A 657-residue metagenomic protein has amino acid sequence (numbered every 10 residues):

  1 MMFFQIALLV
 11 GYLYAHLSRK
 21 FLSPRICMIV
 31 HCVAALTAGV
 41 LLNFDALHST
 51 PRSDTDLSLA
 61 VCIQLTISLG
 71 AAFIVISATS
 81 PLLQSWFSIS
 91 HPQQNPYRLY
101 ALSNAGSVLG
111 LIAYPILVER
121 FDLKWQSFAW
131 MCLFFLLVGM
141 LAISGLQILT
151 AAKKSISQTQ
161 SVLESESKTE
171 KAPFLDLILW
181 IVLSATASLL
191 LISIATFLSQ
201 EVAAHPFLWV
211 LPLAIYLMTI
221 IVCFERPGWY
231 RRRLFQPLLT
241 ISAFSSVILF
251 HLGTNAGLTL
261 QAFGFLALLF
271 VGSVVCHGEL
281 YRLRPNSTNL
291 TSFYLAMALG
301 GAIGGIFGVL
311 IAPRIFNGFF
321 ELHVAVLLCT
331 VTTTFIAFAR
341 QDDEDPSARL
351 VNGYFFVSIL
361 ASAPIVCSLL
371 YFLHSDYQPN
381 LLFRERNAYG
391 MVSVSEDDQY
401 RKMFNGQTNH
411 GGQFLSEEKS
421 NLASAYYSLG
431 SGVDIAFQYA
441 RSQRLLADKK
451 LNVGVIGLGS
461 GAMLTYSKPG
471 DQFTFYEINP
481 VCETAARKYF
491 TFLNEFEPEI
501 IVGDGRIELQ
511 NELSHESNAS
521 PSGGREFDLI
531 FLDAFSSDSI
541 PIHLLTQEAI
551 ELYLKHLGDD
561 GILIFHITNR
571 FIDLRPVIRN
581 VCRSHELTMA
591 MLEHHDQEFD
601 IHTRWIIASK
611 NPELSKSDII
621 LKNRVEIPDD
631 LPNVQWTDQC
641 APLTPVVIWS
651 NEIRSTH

Functional and structural regions predicted by a protein language model:
M1-E516, P521-I627, D638, P642-H657: Alpha-helical transmembrane segments of multi-pass membrane proteins
P632: ABC-family ATPase nucleotide-binding domain "signature/switch" substructure
